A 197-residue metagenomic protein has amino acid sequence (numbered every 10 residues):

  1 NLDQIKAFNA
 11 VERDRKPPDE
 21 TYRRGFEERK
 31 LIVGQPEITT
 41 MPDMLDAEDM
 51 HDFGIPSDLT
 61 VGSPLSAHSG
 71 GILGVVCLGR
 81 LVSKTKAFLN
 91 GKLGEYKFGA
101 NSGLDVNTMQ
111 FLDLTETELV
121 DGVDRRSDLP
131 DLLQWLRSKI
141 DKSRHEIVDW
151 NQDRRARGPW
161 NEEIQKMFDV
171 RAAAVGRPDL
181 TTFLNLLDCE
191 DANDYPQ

Functional and structural regions predicted by a protein language model:
N1-G99, D105, H145, N151-Q197: Polar/charged low-complexity regulatory segments
F8, L93-L136: Amphipathic alpha-helical packing elements
E12, R126-S127, K139, R154: Alpha-helix boundary/capping residues
L129-W135, D141-H145, D149: Mature extracellular/secreted ectodomains of secretory-pathway proteins
